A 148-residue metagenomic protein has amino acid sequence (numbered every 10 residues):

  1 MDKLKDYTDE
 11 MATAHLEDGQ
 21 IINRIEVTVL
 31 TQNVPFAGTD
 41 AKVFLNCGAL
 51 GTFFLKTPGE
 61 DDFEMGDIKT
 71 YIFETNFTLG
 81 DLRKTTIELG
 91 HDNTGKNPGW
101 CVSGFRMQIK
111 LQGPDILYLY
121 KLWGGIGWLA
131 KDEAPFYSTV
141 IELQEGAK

Functional and structural regions predicted by a protein language model:
M1-K148: Regulatory, non-catalytic segments
